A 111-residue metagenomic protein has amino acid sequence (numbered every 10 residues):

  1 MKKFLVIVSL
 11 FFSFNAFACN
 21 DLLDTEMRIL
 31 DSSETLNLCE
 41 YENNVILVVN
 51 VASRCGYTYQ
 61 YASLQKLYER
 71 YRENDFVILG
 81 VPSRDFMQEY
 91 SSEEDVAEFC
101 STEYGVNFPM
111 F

Functional and structural regions predicted by a protein language model:
F4-F14: Sec-dependent N-terminal signal peptides
A18-C39: N-terminal "domain-start" segment that seeds a small globular fold
E40-I46: Proline/glycine-enriched tight loop/beta-turn segments at coil->beta junctions that connect or precede beta-strands
I46-V49, L79: Conserved hydrophobic packing residues within short motifs/helices of P-loop NTPase cores of ABC-family ATPases
N50-R54: Amphipathic alpha-helical repeat scaffolds
Y57-F111: Structural microenvironment flanking redox-active thiols in thiol-disulfide oxidoreductases
